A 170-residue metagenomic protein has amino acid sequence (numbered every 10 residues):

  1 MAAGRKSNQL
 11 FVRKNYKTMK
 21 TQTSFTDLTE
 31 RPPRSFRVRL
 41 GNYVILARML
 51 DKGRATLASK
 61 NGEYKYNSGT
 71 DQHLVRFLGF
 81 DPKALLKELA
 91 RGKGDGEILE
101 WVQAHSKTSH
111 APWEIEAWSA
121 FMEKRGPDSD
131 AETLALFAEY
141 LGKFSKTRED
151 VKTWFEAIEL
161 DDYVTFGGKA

Functional and structural regions predicted by a protein language model:
M1-T18: N-terminal amphipathic/basic-hydrophobic helices that include classical n-h-c signal peptides and signal-anchor
K6, N15, S24, N42 (+3 more regions): Terminal low-complexity, poorly structured segments
K20-N61, F121-A170: Polar/charged low-complexity regulatory segments
S35-V38, N42, E63, L74 (+2 more regions): Generic alpha-helical structural element
Y43-L46, P82, D95, I115: Alpha-helix initiation and N-capping motif
K60-V102: Amphipathic alpha-helical packing elements
L89-S145: Amphipathic protein-protein interaction modules
